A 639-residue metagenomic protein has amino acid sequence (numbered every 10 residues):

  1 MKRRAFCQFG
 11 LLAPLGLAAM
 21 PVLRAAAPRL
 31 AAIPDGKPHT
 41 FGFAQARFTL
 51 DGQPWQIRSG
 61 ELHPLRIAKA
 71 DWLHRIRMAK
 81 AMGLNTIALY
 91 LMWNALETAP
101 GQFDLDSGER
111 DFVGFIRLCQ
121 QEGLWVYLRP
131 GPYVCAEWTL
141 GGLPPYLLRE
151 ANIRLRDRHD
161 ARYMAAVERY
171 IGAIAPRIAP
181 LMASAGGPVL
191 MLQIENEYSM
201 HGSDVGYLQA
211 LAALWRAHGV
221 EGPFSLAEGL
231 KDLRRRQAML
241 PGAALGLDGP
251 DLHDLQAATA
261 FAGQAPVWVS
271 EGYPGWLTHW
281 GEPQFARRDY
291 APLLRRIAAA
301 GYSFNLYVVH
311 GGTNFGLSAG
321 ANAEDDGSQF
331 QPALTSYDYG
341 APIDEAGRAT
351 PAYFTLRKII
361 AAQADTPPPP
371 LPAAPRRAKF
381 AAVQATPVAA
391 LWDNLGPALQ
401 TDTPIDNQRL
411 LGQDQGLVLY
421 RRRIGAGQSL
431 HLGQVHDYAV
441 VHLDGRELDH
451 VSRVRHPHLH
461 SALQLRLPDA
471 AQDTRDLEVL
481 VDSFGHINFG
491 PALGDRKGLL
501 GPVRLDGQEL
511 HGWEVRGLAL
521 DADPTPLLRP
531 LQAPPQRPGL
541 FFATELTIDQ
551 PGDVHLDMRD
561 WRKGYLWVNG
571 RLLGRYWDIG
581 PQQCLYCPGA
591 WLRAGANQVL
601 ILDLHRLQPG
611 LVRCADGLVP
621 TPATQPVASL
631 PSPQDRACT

Functional and structural regions predicted by a protein language model:
A5-R24: N-terminal export signals
A26-N85: N-terminal carbohydrate-binding accessory modules
L73-A81, T86-W138: Aromatic-lined substrate-binding rim segments of carbohydrate-active enzymes
Y90, A95-Q102, A136-R162, D326-Y339: Aromatic- and acidic-residue-enriched carbohydrate-binding clefts of CAZyme catalytic domains
A166-R235: Active-site neighborhood of glycoside hydrolase catalytic domains
H201-W215, G229-A260, G316-G320: Substrate-binding cleft/loops of secretory-pathway carbohydrate-active enzymes
D251-L334, G340: Catalytic-core region of carbohydrate-active enzymes that cleave or remodel glycosidic bonds
Q428-L443, L477, L546-N569, Y576-W577 (+1 more regions): Aromatic-lined ligand-binding clefts that engage carbohydrates, nucleic acids, or primary amines
